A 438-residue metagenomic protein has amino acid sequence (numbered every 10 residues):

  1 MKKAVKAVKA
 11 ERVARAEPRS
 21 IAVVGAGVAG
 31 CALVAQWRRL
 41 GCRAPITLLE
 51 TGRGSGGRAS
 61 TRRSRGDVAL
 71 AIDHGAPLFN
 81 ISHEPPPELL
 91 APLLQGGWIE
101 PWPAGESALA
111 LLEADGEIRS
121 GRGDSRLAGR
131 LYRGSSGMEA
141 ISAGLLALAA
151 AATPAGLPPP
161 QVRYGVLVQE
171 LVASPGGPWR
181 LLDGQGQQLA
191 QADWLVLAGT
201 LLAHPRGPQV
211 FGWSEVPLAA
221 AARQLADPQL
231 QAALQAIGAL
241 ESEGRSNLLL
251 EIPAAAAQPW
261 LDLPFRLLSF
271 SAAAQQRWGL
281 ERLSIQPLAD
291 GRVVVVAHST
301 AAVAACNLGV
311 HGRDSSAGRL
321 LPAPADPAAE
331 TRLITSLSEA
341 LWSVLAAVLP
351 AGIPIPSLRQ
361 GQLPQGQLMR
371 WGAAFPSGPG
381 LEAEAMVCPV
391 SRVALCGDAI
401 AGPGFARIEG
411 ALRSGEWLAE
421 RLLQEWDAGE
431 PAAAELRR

Functional and structural regions predicted by a protein language model:
K2, A32, G54, S60-R63 (+1 more regions): Conserved flavin/dinucleotide-binding core of flavoenzymes
E17, Q185-W194: Core beta-strand elements of the Rossmann-like FAD/NAD(P) dinucleotide-binding domain in flavoenzyme oxidoreductases
Q36-R65: Glycine-rich FAD pyrophosphate-binding loop
S60-L109: N-terminal FAD cofactor-binding segment of flavoenzymes
L78-P85, R119-L148, A325-S336: Short beta-strand to alpha-helix junction loop
R163-W179: A conserved short coil-to-beta-strand element within the FAD-binding core of flavoproteins
A192-R266: Central helical "cap/lid" subdomain
E243-P324, V348: Active-site substrate-recognition segment that forms the wall of the catalytic cavity or substrate channel
